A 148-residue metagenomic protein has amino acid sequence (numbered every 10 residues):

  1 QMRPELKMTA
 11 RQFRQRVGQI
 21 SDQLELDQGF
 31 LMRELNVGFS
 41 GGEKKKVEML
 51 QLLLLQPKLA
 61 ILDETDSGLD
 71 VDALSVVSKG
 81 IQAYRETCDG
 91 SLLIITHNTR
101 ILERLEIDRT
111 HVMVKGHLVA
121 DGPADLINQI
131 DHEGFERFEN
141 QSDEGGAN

Functional and structural regions predicted by a protein language model:
Q1-L55: ABC-family P-loop ATPase nucleotide-binding domains
A60-L62: Hydrophobic residue in the Walker B motif beta-strand of ABC-type P-loop NTPase nucleotide-binding domains
E64-T65, D72: Walker B catalytic motif
V71-S78: Short alpha-helix of the ABC ATPase nucleotide-binding domain corresponding to the H-loop/switch region
G80-I94, L102: Conserved catalytic loops of ABC-family nucleotide-binding domains
H97-I101, K115: The feature captures the ABC ATPase H-loop/switch
L105-E106: Short, structured coil segments at secondary-structure junctions
R109, M113, H117-N140: Conserved beta-strand-loop-alpha-helix hinge in the C-terminal portion of ABC ATPase nucleotide-binding domains
